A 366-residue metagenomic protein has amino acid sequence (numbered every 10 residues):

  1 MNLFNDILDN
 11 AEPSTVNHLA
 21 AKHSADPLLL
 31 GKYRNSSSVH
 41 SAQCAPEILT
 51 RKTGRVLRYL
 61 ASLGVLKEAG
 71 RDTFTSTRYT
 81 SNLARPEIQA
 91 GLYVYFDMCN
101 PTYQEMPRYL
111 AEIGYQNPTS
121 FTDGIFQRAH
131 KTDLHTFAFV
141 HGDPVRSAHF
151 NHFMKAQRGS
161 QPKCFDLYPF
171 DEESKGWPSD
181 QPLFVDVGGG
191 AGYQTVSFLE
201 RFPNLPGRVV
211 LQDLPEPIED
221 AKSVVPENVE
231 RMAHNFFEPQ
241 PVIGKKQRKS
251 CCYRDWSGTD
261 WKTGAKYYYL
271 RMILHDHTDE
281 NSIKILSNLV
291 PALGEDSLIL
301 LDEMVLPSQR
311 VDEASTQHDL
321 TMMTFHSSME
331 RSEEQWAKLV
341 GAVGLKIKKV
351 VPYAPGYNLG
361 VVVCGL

Functional and structural regions predicted by a protein language model:
N2-D9, H275: Short, locally clustered residues in the helix-turn-helix/winged-helix DNA-binding domain
D9-H23, S41-C44: Short acidic, hydrophobic short linear motifs in intrinsically disordered regions
S14, H18, S24-D26, V56 (+3 more regions): Conserved adenosyl
L28, R51: Key DNA-contact positions within bacterial/archaeal DNA-binding proteins
G31-S38, G54-R58, A337: Short, hydrophobic-biased segments on the C-terminal half of alpha helices that form "recognition helices"
S38-V39, Y59-T73: A short, conserved structural fragment
V65, R71, V351-G365: Conserved catalytic loop of SAM-dependent methyltransferase domains
L300, M304-V343, K348: C-terminal alpha-helical "lid/dimerization" subdomain adjacent to the S-adenosyl-L-methionine
